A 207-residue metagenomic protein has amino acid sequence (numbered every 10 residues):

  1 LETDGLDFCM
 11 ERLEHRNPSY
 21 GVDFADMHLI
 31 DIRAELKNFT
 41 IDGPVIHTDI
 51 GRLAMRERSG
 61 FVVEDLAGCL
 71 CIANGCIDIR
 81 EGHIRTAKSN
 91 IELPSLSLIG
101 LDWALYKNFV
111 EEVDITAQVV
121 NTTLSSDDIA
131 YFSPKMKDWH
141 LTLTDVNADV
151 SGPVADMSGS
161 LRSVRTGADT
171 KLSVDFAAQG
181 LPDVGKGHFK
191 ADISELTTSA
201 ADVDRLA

Functional and structural regions predicted by a protein language model:
L1-A207: N-terminal targeting/secretion presequences
